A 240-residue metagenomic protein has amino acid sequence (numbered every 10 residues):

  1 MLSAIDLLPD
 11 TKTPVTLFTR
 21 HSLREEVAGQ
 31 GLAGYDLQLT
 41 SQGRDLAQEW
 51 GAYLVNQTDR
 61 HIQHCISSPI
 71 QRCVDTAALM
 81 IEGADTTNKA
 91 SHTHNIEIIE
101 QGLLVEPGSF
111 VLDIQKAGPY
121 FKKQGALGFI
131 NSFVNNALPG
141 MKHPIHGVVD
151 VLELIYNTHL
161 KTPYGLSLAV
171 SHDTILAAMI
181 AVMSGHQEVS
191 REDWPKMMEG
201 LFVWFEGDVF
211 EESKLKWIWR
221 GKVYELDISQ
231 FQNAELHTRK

Functional and structural regions predicted by a protein language model:
M1-I96, A137-M141, R191-G207, W217: Active-site-proximal alpha-helix that buttresses catalytic centers in soluble enzyme cores
M1-K12, L104-A117, K161-G165, A177-K240: Acidic, low-complexity terminal tails and accessory targeting/binding regions of phosphate-metabolizing enzymes
V15-T16, Y164-V170: Residue-level preference for the first positions of well-ordered beta-strands
T19, I99-L103, R220: Conserved beta-strand termini and adjacent loop/short-helix elements that scaffold enzyme active sites in alpha/beta
H94-K142: Low-complexity, serine/threonine/proline-enriched polar segments
V134-S167: A mid-sequence, solvent-exposed acidic-amphipathic segment
